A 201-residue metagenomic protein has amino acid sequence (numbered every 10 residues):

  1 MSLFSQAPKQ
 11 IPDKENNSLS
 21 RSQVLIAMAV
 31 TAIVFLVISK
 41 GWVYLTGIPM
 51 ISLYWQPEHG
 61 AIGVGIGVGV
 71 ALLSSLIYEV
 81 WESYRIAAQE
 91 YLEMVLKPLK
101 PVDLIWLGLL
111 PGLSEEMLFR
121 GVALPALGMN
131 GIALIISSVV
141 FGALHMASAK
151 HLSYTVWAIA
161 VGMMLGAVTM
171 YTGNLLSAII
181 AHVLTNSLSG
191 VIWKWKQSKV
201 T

Functional and structural regions predicted by a protein language model:
M1-I38: Cytosolic-side membrane-entry/anchor segment at the start of a transmembrane helix
S18-A27, W42-P111, P125, K199-V200: Juxtamembrane helix-loop-helix connectors linking adjacent transmembrane helices in multi-pass membrane enzymes
V30-S39, I66-S74, E115, L165 (+2 more regions): Alpha-helical transmembrane segments of multipass membrane proteins
V34-I48, G112-F119: Membrane-embedded alpha-helical segments in integral membrane proteins
K40, L53, V191-W193: Short, low-complexity intrinsically disordered segments
Y84, L96-T201: Transmembrane helix-loop-helix hairpins at the membrane interface of multi-pass integral membrane proteins
